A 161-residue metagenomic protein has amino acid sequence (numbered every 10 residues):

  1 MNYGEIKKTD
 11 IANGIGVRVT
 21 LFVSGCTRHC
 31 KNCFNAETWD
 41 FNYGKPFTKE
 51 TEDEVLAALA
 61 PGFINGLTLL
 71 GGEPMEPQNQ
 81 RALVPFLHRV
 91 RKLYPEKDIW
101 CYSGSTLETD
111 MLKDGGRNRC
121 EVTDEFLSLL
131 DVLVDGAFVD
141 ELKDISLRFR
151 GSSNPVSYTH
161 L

Functional and structural regions predicted by a protein language model:
M1-Y3, I11, V17-R18, N35-G115 (+2 more regions): Conserved Radical SAM active-site core
S24-E37: Local cysteine-cluster metal-coordination motifs and their immediate loop/turn environment, predominantly Fe-S cluster
C26, P74, F138: Hydrophobic pocket-lining residues within nucleotide cofactor-binding pockets
E96, L129-L130, N154: A generic structural signal for alpha->beta connector loops
D114-L142: Structural recognition of alpha->loop->beta junctions
I145, F149-R150: C-terminal substrate-binding/active-site "lid" region of AdoMet-derived donor-dependent transferases
T159-H160: Conserved small/polar residues in nucleotide/adenosyl-binding loops
